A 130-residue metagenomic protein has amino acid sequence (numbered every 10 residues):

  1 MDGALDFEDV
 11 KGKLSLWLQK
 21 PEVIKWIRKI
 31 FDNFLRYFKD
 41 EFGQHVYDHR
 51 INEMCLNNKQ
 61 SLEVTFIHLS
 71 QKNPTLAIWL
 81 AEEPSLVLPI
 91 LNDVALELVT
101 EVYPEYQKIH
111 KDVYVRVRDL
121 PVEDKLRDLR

Functional and structural regions predicted by a protein language model:
M1-R130: Long, low-complexity, serine/threonine- and charged-residue-rich intrinsically disordered N-terminal tails that act as
